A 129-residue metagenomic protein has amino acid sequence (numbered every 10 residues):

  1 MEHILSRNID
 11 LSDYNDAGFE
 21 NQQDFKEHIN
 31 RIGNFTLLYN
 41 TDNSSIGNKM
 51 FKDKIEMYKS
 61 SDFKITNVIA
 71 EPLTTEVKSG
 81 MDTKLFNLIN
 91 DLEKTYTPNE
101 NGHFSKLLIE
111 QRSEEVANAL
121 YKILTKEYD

Functional and structural regions predicted by a protein language model:
M1-D129: Flexible coil/loop and intrinsically disordered segments
